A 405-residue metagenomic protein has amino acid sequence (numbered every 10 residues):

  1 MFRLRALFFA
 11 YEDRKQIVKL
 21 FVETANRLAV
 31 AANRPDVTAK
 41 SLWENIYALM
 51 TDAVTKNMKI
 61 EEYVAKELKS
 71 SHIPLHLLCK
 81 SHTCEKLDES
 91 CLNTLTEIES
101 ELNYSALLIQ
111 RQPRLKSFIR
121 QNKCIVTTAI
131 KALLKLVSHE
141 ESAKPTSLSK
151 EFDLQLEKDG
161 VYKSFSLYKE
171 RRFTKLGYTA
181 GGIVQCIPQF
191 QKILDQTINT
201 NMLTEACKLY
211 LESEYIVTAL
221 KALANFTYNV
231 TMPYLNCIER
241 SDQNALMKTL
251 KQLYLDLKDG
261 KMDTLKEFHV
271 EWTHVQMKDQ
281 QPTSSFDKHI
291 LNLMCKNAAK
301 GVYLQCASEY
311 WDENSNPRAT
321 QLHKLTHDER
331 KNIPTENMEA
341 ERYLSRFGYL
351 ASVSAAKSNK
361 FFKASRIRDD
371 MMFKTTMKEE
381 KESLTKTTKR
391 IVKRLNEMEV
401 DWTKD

Functional and structural regions predicted by a protein language model:
M1-N45: Electropositive, glycine- and tryptophan-enriched low-complexity nucleic-acid-binding patches
F2-A10, E44, K208-V217, H327-R330: Glycine- and acidic
R3, W43-A48, I73-L75, N332 (+2 more regions): Beta-strand-rich binding-surface signature of beta-sandwich/beta-barrel folds used to engage anionic ligands
R27-Q276: A eukaryotic "domain-edge + linker/cap" signature
Y47-I60, P282-S284, K288, N316 (+1 more regions): Acidic, metal-coordinating catalytic cores used for nucleic-acid/nucleotide bond scission and strand-transfer chemistry
S90, Y162-T197, Y215, H289-V400: Amphipathic alpha-helical/coiled-coil segments positioned at domain termini
T264-K300: Long, compositionally biased intrinsically disordered regions
D401-D405: Basic helix-extension-helix modules of the SAP/HeH family
